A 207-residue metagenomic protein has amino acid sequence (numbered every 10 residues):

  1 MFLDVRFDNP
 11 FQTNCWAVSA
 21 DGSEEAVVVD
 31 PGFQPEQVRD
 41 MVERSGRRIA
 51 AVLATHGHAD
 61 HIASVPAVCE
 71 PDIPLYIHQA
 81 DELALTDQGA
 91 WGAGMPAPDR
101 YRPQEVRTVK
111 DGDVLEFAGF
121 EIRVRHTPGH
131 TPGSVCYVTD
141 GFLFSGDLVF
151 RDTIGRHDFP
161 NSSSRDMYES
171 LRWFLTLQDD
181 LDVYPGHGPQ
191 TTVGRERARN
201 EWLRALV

Functional and structural regions predicted by a protein language model:
M1-S45, C136-G146: Conserved beta-strand hairpin/beta-sheet module of binuclear metal-dependent hydrolase folds, prominently
R6, V109, T127: Hydrophobic residues at beta-strand termini and immediately following loops that shape nucleotide-binding pockets
W16, R107, G112-D113, V135 (+1 more regions): Residue-level detector of beta-strand structural context in well-folded domains
V18, T55, T127: Conserved S/T- and glycine-rich ATP-binding loop of Class I adenylate-forming
F33-E116, A198-L206: Active-site HxH/HxHxD metal-binding segment of metal-dependent hydrolases
R47, D87-G94, E121-V207: Metallo-beta-lactamase
